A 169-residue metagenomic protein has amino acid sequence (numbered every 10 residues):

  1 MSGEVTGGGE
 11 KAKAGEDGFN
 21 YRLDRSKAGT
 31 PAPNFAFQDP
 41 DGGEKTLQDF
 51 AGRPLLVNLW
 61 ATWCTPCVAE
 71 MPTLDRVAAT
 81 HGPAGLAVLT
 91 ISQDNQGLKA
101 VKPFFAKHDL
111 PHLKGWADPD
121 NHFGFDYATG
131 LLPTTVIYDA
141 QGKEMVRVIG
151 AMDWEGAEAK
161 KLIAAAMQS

Functional and structural regions predicted by a protein language model:
M1-P31, S169: N-terminal targeting signals for export/organelle localization
D24-G29, N34-L55, A78: A short beta-strand-turn-helix
A51, L59-R76: Conserved redox-active cysteine motifs that mediate thiol-disulfide chemistry, especially di-cysteine Cys-X(1-2)-Cys
P54-L55, L86, K143: Alpha/beta-hydrolase fold active-site loops
L55-V57, L89-I91, V136: Conserved hydrophobic packing residues within short motifs/helices of P-loop NTPase cores of ABC-family ATPases
L59-A61, I91-D94, D118-D120, I149-A151: Active-site-proximal beta-strand/loop segments in catalytic clefts of secreted hydrolases
V68-H108, P119-D126: Structural microenvironment flanking redox-active thiols in thiol-disulfide oxidoreductases
F105-H112, A117-Q168: Thiol/disulfide oxidoreductase modules built on the thioredoxin-like
